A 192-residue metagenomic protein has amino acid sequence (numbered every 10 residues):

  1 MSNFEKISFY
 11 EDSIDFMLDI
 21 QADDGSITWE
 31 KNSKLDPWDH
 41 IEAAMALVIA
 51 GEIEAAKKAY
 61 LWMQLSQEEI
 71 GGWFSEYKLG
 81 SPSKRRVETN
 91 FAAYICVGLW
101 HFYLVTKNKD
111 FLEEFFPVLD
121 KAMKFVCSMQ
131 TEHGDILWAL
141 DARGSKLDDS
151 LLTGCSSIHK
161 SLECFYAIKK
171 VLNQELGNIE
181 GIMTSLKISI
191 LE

Functional and structural regions predicted by a protein language model:
M1-N3, I41-A55, Y94-F111, S157-Q174: Well-ordered alpha-helical scaffold segments within catalytic/enzyme domains
M1-S2, A142-R143, S185-E192: Carbohydrate-active enzyme catalytic cores, enriched for enzymes that act on polyanionic acidic polysaccharides
M1-W38, I49-W73, V126, Q130-H133 (+1 more regions): Low-complexity, Ser/Thr/Pro/Gly-enriched N-terminal "stalk/linker" regions
Y10, A56, L112, L119 (+1 more regions): Solenoid-repeat scaffolds in large eukaryotic assemblies
D15, A22, S26-S33, S75-Y77 (+4 more regions): The feature captures the catalytic groove of carbohydrate-active enzymes
D39, F116: Alpha-helical scaffolds flanking conserved acidic
A43, M63, L152-S156: Long, contiguous hydrophobic alpha-helical segments, chiefly transmembrane helices and signal peptides
L61-S81, F91-V97: A short glycine/small-residue-enriched secondary-structure motif
